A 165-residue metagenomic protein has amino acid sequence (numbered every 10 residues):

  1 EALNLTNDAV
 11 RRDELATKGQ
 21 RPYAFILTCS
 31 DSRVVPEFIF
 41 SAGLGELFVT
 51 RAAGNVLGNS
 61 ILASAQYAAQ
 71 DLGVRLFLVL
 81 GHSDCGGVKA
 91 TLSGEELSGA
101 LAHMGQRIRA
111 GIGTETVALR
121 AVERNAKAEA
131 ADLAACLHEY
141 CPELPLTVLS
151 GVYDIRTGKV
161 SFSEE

Functional and structural regions predicted by a protein language model:
E1-G19, G45, G54-L72, G87-E165: Divalent-metal-activated hydrolytic enzyme cores
R21-F25, C29: Glycine/small-residue-rich phosphate/adenosyl-binding loop
I26, T50, V79, S150 (+1 more regions): Divalent metal-coordination and catalytic microenvironments
T28-R33, A53-V56, H82, G94: Short glycine-enriched loops at secondary-structure junctions
V34-V35, G87: Phosphate- and divalent-cation-binding pockets in alpha/beta enzyme and binding domains that engage nucleotide-derived
V35-F40, I61: Short, glycine/acidic-enriched capping/hinge loops at junctions between secondary-structure elements
S41-V49: Short helix-loop-beta junction
R75: Short acidic/polar active-site loop segments enriched in Thr and Asp
